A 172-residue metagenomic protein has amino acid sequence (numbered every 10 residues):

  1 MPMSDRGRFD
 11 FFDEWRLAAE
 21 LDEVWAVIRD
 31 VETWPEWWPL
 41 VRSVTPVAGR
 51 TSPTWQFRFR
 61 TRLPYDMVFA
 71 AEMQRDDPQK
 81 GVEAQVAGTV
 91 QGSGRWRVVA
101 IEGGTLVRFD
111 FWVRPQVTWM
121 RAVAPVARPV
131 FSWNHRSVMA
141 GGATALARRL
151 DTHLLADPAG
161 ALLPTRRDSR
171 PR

Functional and structural regions predicted by a protein language model:
M1-T51, A161-R172: Hydrophobic ligand-binding cavity/cleft-lining segments
D13-W15, V41, V68-R75, S93-A100 (+1 more regions): Hydrophobic/aromatic beta-strand elements that line small-molecule binding cavities or substrate pockets in beta-rich
L17-A19, T61-Y65, R75-D77, V90-G92 (+1 more regions): Beta-strand elements of well-folded, non-transmembrane domains
L21, P46-T51, Q74-Q79, R97-L106: A short, structured loop/turn motif at beta-sheet edges
V24-I28, W34, W55-F57, M73 (+2 more regions): Hydrophobic pocket/interface hotspot
W55-R62, G81-G88: Short beta-strand segments that buttress and anchor functional surface loops
Q85-G141: Beta-strand/loop substructures that line and gate deep hydrophobic ligand-binding cavities in soluble
V117-R172: A conserved amphipathic terminal alpha-helix motif
